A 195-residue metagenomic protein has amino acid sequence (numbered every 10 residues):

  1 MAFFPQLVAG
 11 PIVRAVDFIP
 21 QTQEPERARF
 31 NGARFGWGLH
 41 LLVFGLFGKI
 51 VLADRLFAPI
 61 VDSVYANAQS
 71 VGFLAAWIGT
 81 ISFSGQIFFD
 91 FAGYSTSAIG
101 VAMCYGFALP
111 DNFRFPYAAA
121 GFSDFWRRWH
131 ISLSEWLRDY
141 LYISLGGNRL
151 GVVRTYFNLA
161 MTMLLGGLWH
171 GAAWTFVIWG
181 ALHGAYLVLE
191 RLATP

Functional and structural regions predicted by a protein language model:
M1-P195: Membrane-embedded transmembrane alpha-helical bundles that form the catalytic cores of multi-pass lipid-modifying
